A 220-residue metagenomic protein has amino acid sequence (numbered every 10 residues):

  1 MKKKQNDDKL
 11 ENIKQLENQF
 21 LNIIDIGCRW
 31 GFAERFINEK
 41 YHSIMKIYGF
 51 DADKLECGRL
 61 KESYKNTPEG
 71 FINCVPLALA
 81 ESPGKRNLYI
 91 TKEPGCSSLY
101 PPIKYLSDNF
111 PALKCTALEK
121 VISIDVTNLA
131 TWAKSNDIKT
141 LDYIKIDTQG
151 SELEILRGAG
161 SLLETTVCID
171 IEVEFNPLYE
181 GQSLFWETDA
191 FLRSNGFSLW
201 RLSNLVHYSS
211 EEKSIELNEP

Functional and structural regions predicted by a protein language model:
M1-P220: Phosphate/nucleotide-binding beta-alpha loop and adjacent structural elements of enzyme active sites
